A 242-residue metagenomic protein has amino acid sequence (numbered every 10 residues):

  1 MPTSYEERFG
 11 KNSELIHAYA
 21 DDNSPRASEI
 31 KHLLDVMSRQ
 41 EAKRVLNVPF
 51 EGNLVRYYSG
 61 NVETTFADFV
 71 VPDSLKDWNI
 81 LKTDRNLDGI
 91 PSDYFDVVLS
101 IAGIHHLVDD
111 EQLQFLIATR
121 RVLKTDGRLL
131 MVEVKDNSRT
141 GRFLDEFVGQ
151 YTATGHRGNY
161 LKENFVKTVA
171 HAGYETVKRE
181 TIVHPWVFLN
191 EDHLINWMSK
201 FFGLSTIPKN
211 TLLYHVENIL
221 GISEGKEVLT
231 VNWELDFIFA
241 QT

Functional and structural regions predicted by a protein language model:
M1-E41: Conserved class I S-adenosyl-L-methionine
D22-N23, Y160, T168-T242: Conserved Class I S-adenosyl-L-methionine
R44-D88: Class I SAM-dependent methyltransferase SAM/SAH-binding core
L87-V98: A short acidic, Gly/Pro-enriched loop at the edge of an enzyme's catalytic core that lines a small-molecule cofactor
D96-E111: A short SAM/SAH-binding and catalytic strip from SAM-dependent methyltransferases
L113-T125: A short glycine-rich, Lys/Arg-flanked "PGG" loop and its adjoining helix->strand segment in the class I
L130-H156: Conserved class I S-adenosyl-L-methionine
